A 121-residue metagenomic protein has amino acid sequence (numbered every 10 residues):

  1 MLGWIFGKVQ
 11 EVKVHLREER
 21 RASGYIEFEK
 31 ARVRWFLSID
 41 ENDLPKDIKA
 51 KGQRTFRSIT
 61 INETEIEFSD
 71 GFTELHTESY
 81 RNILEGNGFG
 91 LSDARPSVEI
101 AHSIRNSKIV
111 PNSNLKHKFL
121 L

Functional and structural regions predicted by a protein language model:
M1-D43, S92-E99, F119: Rossmann-like dinucleotide-binding domain that binds NAD(P)(H)
G3, Y80-R81: A cross-family signal for key residues in well-ordered alpha-helices that form functional helical elements
E19-E74: C-terminal substrate-binding/catalytic lobe of Rossmann-fold NAD(P)-dependent oxidoreductases
L75, S79: Acidic, His/Gly-rich catalytic cores of divalent-metal-dependent hydrolytic chemistry
R81-L121: C-terminal helix-rich "cap/oligomerization" subdomain common to oxidoreductases
